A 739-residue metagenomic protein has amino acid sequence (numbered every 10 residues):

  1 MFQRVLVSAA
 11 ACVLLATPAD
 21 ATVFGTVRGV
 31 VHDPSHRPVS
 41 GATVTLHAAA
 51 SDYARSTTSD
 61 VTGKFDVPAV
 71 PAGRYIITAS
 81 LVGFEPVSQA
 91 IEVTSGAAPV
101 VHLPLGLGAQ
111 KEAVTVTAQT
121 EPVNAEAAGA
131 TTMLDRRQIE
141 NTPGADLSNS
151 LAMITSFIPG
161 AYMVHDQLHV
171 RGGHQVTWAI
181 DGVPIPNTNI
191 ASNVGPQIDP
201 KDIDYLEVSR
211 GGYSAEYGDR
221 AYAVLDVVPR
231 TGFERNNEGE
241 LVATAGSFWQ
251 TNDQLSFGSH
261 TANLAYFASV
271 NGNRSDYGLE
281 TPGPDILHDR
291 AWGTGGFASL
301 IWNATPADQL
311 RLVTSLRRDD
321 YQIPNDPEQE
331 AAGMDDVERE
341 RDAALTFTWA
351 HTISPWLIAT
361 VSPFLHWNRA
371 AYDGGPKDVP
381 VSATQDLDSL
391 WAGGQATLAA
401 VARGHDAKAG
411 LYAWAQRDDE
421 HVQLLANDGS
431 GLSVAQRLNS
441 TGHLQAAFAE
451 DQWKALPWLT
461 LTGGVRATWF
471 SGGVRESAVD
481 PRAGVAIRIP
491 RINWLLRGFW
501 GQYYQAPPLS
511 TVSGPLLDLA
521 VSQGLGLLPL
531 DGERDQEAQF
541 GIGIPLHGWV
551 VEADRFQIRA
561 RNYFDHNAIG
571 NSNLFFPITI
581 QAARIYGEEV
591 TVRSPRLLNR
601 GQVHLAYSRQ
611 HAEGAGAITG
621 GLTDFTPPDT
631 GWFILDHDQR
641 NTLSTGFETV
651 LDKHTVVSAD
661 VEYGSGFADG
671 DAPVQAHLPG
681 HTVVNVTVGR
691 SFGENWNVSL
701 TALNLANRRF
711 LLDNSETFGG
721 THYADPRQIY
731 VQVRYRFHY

Functional and structural regions predicted by a protein language model:
F2, T17-G129, N187: Periplasm-facing N-terminal accessory domains of Gram-negative outer-membrane beta-barrel systems
S59, K111, T305, S315 (+5 more regions): Structural signature of Gram-negative outer-membrane beta-barrels, strongest in the C-terminal barrel of TonB-dependent
F84-E85, Q89-H102, Q110-S214, V228-R230 (+3 more regions): Periplasmic N-terminal accessory/gating domains of Gram-negative outer-membrane beta-barrel systems
V194, Y205-Y213, V224-S259, A268-V270 (+2 more regions): Short strand-turn segments of transmembrane beta-barrel domains in outer membranes, especially the first one or two
A245-R274, P284-D320, V337-I358, V401-R403: Transmembrane beta-barrel wall of Gram-negative outer-membrane proteins
T360-Y372, R488, R497, G501 (+5 more regions): Membrane-embedded beta-barrel scaffold of Gram-negative outer-membrane proteins
K454-L461, R555-R559, T579-A668: Gram-negative outer-membrane beta-barrel transporters
G666-A668, G689-Y739: C-terminal beta-signal and adjacent terminal beta-strands/loops of Gram-negative outer-membrane beta-barrel proteins
